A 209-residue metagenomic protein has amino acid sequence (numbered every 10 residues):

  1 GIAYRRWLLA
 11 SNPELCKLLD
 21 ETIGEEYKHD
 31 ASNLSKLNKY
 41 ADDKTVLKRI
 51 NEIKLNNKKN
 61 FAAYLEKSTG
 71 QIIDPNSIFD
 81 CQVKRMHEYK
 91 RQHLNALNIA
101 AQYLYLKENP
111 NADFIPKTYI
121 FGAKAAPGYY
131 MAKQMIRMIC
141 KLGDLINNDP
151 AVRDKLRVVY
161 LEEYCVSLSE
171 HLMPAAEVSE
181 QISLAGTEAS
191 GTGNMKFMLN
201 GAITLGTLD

Functional and structural regions predicted by a protein language model:
G1-D209: Catalytic cores of carbohydrate-active enzymes across secretory and cytosolic contexts
